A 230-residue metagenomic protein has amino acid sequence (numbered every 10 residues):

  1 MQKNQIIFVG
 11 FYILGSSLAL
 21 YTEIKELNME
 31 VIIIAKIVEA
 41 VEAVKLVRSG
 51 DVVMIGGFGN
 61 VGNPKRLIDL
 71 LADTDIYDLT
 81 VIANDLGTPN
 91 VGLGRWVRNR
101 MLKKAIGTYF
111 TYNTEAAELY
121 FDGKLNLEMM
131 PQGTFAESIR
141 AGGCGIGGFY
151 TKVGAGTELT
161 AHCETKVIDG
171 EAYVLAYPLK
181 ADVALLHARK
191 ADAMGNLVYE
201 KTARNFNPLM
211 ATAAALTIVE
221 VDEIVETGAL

Functional and structural regions predicted by a protein language model:
Q2-K3, Y199: Positively charged n-region of N-terminal signal peptides that target proteins for export
K3-I6, I24, N28: Polybasic, lysine-rich low-complexity intrinsically disordered segments
F8-Y12, Y21: Aromatic (phenylalanine/tyrosine) cluster motif
S16-S17: Serine residues within intrinsically disordered or low-complexity segments
E30-L230: Conserved alpha/beta enzyme-core scaffold
